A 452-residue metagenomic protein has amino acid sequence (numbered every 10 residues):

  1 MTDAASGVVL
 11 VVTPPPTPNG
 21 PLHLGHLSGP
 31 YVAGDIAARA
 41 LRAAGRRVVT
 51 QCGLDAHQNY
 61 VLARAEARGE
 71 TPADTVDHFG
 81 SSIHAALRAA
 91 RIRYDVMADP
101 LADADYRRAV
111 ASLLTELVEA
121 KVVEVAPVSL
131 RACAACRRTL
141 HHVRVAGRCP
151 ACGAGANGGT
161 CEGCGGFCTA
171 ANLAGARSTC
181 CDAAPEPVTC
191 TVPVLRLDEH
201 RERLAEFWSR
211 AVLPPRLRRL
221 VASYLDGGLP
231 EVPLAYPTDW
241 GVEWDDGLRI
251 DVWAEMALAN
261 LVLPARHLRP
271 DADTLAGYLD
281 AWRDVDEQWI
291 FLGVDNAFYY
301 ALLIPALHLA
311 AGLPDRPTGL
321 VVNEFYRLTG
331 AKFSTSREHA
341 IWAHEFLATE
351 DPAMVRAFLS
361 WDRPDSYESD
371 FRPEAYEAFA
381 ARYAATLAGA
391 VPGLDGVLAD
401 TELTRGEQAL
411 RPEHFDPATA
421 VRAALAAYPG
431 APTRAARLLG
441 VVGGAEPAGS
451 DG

Functional and structural regions predicted by a protein language model:
T2-F79, M97-A120, S129-A132, C136 (+2 more regions): N-terminal catalytic cores of NTP/NDP-binding nucleotidyl/phosphoryl-transfer enzymes
T2-V32, R39, A174-D400, T419-G444: Structured secondary-structure scaffolds
A40, R64, A86, E116-L117 (+3 more regions): Residues within well-ordered alpha helices
T75-I92: Two-metal-ion acidic nuclease core segments, chiefly of the RNase H-like superfamily
L117-V125, L313-P314: Proline-centered turn/helix-capping motifs that create local helix->coil transitions or kinks
K121-H200: Cys/His-rich short segments
T401-D416: A mid-sequence, solvent-exposed acidic-amphipathic segment
G443-G452: Intrinsic disorder at enzyme termini
